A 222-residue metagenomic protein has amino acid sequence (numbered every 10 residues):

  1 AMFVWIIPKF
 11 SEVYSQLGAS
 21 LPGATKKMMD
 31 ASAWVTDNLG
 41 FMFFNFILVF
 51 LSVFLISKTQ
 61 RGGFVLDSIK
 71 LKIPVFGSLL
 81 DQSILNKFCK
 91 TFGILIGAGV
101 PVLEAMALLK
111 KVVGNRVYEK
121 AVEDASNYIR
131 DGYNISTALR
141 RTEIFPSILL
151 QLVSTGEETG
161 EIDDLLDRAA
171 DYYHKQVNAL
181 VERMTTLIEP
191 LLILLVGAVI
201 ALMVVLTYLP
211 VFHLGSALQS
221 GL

Functional and structural regions predicted by a protein language model:
A1-S57, K175-L222: Bilayer-spanning, highly hydrophobic alpha-helical transmembrane segments
V13, D37, V49, K72-F76 (+2 more regions): Short alpha-helical transmembrane interface motifs in multi-pass membrane proteins
S20-M29, D67-I84: Membrane-cytosol interface motif
F41-R61, G97-V112: Alpha-helical membrane-embedding segments and immediately adjacent membrane-interface amphipathic helices
Q60-S68: Juxtamembrane/interfacial segments flanking transmembrane helices
P74, G99, P210: Conserved functional loop/turn residues at catalytic and ligand-binding sites
G77-L187: Glycine- and small-hydrophobic-enriched helix-loop-helix hairpins
